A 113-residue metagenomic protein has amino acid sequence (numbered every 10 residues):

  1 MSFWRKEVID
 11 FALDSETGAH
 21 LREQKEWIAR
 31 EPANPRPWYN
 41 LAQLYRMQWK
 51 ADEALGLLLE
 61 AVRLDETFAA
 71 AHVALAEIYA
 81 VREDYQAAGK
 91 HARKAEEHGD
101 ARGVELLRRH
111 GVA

Functional and structural regions predicted by a protein language model:
F3, G89-A113: Terminal, low-structured helical/coil segments at or just beyond the last alpha-helical repeat
V8-I9, A42, A76: Conserved small-residue packing positions in alpha-helical repeats and bundles
A12-E26, Q48-E60, R82-K94: Structural signature of tandem alpha-helical TPR/SEL1-like repeats, specifically the intra-repeat loop/turn
R30, L64, E97-H98: Structural marker of alpha-solenoid helical repeat scaffolds
N34, F68, D100-R102: Residue-level recognition of tetratricopeptide repeat
P37, A71, G103-E105: TPR alpha-solenoid repeat register
